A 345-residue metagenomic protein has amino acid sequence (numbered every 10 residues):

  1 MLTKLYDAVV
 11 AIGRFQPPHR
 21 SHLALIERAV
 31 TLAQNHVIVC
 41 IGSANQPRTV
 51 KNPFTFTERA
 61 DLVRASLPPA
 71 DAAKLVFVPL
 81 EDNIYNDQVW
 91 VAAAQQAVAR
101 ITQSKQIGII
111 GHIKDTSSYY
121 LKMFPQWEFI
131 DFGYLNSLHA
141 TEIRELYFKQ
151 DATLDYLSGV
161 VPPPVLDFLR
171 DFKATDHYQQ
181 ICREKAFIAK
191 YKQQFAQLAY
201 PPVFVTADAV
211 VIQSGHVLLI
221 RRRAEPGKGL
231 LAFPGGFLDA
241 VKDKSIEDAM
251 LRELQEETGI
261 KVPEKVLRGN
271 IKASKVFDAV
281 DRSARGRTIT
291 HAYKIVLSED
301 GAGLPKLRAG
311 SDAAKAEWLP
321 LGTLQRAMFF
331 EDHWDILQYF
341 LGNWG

Functional and structural regions predicted by a protein language model:
M1-Q193: Nucleotidyltransferase catalytic core that binds NTPs
S43-P47, P226, L238: A short, flexible beta-alpha/helix-coil linker loop
V50-F54, P234-D239: Short glycine-enriched, charge-decorated loop/helix-capping segments at active-site entrances that position
A72, S104, F204, I212 (+2 more regions): Short connector loops at helix/strand junctions that flank enzyme active sites, especially segments positioning acidic
A189-F233, V262, L297: N-terminal strand-loop-strand
L238-N343: Unchanged
